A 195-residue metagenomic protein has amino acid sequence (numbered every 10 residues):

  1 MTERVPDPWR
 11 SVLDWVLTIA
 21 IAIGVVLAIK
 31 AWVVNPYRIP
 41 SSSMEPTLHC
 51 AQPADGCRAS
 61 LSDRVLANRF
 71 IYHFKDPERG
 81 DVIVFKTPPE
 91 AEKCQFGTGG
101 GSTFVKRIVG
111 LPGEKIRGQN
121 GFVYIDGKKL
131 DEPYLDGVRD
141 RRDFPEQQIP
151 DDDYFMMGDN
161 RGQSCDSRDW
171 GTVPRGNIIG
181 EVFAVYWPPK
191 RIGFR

Functional and structural regions predicted by a protein language model:
M1-R195: Extended hydrophobic leader/signal-anchor segments used for secretion and membrane insertion
